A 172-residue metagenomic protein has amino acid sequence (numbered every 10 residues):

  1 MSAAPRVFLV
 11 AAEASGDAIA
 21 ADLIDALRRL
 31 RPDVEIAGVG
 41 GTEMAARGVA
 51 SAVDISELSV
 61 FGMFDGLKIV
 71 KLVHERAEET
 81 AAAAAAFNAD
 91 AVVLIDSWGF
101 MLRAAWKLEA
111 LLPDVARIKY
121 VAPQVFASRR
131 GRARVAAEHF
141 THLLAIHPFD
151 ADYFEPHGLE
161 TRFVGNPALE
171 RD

Functional and structural regions predicted by a protein language model:
M1-S2: Non-catalytic membrane-proximal stalk/linker segments that position and tether the catalytic domains
P5-D172: Active-site and donor-binding regions of nucleotide-sugar-utilizing enzymes
